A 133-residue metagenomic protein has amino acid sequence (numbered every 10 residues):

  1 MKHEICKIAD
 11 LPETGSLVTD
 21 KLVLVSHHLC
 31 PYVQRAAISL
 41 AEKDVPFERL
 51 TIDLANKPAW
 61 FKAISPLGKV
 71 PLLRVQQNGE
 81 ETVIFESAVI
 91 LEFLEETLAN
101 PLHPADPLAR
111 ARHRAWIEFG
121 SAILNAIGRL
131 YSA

Functional and structural regions predicted by a protein language model:
M1-A133: GST-like domain detector, emphasizing the conserved glutathione-binding G-site in the N-terminal thioredoxin-like
